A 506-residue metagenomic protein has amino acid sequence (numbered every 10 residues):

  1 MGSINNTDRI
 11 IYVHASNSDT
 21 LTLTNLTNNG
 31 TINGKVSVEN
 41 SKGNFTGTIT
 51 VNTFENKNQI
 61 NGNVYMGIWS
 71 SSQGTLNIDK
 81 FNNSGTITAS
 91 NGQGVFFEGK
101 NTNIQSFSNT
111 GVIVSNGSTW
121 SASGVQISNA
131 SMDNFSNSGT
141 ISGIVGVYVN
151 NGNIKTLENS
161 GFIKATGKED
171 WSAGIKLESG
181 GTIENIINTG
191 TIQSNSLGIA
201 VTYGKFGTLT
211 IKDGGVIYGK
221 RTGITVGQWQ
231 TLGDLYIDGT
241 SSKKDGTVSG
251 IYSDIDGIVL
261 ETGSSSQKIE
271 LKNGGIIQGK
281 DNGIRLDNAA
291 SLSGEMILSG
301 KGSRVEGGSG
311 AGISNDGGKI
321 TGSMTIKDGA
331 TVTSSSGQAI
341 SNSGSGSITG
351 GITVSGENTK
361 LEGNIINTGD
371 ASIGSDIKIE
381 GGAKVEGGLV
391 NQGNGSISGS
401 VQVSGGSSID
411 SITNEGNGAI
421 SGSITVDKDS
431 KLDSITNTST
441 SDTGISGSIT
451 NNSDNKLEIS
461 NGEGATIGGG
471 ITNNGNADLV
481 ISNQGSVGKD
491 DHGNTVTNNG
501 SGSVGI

Functional and structural regions predicted by a protein language model:
M1-K35, E39-N63, I68-G92, F96-S196 (+4 more regions): Surface-exposed loop/turn motifs in large extracellular/passenger domains
